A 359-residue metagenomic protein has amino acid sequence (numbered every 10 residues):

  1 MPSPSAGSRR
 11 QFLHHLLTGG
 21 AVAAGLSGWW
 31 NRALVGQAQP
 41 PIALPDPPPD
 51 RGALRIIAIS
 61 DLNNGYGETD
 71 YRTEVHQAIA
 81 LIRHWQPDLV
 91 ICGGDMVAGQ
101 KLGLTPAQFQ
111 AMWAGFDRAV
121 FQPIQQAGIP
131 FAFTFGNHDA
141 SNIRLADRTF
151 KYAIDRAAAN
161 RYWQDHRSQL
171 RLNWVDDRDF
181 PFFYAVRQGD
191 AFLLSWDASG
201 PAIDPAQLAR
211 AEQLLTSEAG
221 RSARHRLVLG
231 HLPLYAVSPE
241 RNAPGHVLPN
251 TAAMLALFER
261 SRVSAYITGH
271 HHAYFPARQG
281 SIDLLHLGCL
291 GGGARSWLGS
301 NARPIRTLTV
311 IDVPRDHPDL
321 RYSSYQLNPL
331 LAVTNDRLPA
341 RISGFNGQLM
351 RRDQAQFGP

Functional and structural regions predicted by a protein language model:
P2-S5, Q11-V35: N-terminal export signals
W30-Q110: N-terminal active-site segment of His-dependent metallophosphoesterases
P40-L44, P48, L102-R224, N250-E259 (+5 more regions): Extended active-site neighborhood of metal-dependent phosphoesterases/phosphodiesterases
I59-S60, V90-G94, F131-G136, W196 (+4 more regions): Active-site neighborhood of phospho(di)ester-bond hydrolases with catalytic His/Asp-centered motifs
G65-R72, P201-A206, G245: Acidic-and-aromatic substrate-binding clefts and catalytic sites of carbohydrate-active enzymes
V97, R221-S238: Short acidic, glycine-rich surface-loop motifs adjacent to enzyme active sites
A236-H246, N250: Outer-membrane beta-barrel translocator/channel fold
R278-P359: Binuclear metal-dependent phosphoesterase catalytic core
